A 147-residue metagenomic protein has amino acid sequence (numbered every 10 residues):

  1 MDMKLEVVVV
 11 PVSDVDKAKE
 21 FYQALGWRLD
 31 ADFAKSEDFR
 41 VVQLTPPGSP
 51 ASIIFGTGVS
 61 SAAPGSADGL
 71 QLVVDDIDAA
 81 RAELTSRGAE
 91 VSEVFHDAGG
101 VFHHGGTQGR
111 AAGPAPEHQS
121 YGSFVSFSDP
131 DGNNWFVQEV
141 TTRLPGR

Functional and structural regions predicted by a protein language model:
M1-K19, A67-L70, F136-R147: N-terminal beta-strand motif that seeds the catalytic metal site of vicinal oxygen chelate
D2-M3, V9-A51, A79, S86: Core segments of cupin and vicinal oxygen chelate
D14, D76, D129-D131: Acidic active-site catalytic centers that drive phospho-/nucleotidyl reactions and related ester hydrolyses
D32-F33, V42, L72, R81-R147: Vicinal oxygen chelate
P46, F55-T57, E139: Residue-level recognition of conserved beta-strand positions in structured domain cores
P50, S60-S61, E90, R143: Active-site/binding-pocket entry motifs
P50-I53, G65: Arg/Lys-rich, alpha-helical DNA-contact motif
T57-S86: Helix-adjacent hinge/juxtasegments
